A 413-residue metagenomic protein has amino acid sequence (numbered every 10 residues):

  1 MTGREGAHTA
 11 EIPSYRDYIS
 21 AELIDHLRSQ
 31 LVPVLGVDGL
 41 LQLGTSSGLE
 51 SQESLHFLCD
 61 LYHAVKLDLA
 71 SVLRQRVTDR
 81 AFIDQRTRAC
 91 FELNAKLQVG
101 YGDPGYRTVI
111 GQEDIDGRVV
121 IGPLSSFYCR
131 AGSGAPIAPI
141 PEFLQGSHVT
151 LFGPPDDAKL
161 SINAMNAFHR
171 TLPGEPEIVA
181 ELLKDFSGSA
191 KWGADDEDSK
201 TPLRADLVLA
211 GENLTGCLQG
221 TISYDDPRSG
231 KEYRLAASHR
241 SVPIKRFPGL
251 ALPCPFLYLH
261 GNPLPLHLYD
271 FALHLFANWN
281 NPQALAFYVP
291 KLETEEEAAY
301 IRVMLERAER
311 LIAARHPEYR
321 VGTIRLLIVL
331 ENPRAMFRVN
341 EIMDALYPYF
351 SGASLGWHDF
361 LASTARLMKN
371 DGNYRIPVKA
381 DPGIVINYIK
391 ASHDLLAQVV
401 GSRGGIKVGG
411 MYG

Functional and structural regions predicted by a protein language model:
G3-G413: Expand to "…catalyze enediolate/carbanion chemistry for C-C bond making/breaking, isomerization, decarboxylation
